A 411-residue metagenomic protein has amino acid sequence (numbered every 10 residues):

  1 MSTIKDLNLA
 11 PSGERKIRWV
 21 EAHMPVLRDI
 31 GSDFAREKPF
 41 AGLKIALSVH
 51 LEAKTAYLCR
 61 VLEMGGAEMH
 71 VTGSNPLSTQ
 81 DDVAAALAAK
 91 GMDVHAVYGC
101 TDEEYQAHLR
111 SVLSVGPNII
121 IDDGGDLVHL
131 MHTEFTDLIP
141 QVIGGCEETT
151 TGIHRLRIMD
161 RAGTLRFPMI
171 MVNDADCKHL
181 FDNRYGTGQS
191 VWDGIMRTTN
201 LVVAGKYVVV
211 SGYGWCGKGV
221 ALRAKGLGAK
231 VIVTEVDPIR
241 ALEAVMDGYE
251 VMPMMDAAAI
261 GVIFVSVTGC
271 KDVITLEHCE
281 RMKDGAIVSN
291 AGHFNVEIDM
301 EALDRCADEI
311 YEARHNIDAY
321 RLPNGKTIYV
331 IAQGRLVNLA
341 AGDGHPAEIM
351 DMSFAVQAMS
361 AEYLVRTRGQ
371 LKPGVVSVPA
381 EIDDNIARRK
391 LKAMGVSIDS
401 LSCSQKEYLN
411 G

Functional and structural regions predicted by a protein language model:
S2-F40, V71-T79, A84-K206: Glycine/serine-rich phosphate-binding loop and adjoining beta1-alpha1 elements at the start of nucleotide-handling
P11-V26, F40-K44, E52, F167-G205 (+1 more regions): Adenosine-phosphate binding glycine-rich loop
L47-T55, N75-T79, G125-L127, W215: Gly/Ser/Thr-rich loops at beta-strand to alpha-helix junctions that form or flank small-molecule/cofactor-binding
V49-A67, K178, D182, G186-G261 (+1 more regions): Glycine-rich phosphate/diphosphate-binding loop of Rossmann-like nucleotide-binding domains
G66-E68, M92, L138-P140, F167 (+3 more regions): A short helix->loop->beta-strand "cap" motif at the edges of active sites that frequently abuts
G73, I120-D123, T136-T151, C270 (+3 more regions): ADP-ribose/adenylate-binding Rossmann-like module
V115-G116, A259-I260, R281-D284: Alpha-helix C-terminal capping/helix-to-coil transition sites in glycosyltransferase folds
